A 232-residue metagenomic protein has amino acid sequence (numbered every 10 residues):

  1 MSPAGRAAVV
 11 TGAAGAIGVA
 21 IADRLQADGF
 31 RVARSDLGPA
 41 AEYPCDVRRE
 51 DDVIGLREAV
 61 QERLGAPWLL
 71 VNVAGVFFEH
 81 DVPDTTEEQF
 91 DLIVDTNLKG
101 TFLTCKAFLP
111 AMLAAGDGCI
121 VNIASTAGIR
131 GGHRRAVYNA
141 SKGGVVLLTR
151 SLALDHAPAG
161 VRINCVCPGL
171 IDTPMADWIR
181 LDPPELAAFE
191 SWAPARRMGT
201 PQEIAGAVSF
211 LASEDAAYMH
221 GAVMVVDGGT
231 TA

Functional and structural regions predicted by a protein language model:
A7, A14: Conserved glycine-rich cofactor-binding loop
D81-V82, T86-V94, F189: Substrate-binding pocket helix/loop in short-chain dehydrogenase/reductase
P83, R130-A136, P158-A159, R196 (+1 more regions): Active-site loop immediately N-terminal to the catalytic Tyr-X3-Lys motif of short-chain dehydrogenase/reductase
F102, R162, R197-V226, T231: C-terminal substrate-recognition "lid" of short-chain dehydrogenase/reductases
C105, S141, T149: Active-site helix of classical SDR
P110, L154-P158, A217: Alpha-helical segment proximal to the catalytic Tyr-Lys
S125: Residue(s) in the substrate-gating loop at a strand-loop-helix junction that position the organic substrate next
